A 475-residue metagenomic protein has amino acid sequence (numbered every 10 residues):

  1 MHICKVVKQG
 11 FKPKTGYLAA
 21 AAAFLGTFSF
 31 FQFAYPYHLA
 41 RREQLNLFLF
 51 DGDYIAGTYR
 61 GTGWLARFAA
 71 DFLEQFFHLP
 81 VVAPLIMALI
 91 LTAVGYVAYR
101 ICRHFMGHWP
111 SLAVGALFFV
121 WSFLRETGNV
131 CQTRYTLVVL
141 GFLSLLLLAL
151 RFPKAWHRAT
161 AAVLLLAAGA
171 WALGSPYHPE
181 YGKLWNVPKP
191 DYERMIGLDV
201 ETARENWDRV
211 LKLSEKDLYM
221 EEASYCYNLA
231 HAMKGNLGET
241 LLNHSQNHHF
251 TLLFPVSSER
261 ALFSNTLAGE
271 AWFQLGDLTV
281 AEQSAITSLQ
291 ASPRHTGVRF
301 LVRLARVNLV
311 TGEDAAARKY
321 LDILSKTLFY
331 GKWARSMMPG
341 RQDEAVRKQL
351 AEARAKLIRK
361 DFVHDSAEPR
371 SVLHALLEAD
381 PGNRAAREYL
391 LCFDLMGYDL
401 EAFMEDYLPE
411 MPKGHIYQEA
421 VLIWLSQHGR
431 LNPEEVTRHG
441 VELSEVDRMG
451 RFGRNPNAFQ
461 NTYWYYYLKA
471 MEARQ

Functional and structural regions predicted by a protein language model:
M1-T27: Start-transfer (signal-anchor) and selected internal transmembrane alpha helices of multi-pass inner/ER membrane
F30-L73, F77-A83: Membrane-interface coil-to-helix junctions
Y59-D71, L79-M87, L91-G95, S224 (+2 more regions): Membrane-embedded glycan transfer/ligation machinery that uses polyprenyl lipid-linked sugar donors/oligosaccharides
Y59-G63, P110-A155, G174-Y181: Membrane-interface micro-motifs in multi-pass membrane enzymes
A88-F105, F119, S144-L150: Transmembrane-helix motifs of polytopic, lipid-linked glycan transferases
A159-P176, G182-K189: Internal/C-terminal transmembrane anchor helices
L184-R354, E378-G397: Soluble catalytic regions of membrane-associated enzymes that act on cell-envelope and secretory-pathway components
L376-A379, R430-Q475: Terminal, low-structured helical/coil segments at or just beyond the last alpha-helical repeat
